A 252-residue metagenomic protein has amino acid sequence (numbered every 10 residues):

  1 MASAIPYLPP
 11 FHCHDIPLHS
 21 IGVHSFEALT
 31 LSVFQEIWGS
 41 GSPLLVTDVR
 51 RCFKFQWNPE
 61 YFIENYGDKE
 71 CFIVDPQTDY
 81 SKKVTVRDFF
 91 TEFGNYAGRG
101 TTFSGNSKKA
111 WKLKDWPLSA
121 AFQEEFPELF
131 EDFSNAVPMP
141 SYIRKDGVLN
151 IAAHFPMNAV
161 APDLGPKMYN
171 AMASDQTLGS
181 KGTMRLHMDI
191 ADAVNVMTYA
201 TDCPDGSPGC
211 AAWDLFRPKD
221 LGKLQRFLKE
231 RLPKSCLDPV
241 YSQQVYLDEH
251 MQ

Functional and structural regions predicted by a protein language model:
A2-S40, R50-Q252: Active-site region of the double-stranded beta-helix
V46: Basic nucleic-acid-binding interfaces
